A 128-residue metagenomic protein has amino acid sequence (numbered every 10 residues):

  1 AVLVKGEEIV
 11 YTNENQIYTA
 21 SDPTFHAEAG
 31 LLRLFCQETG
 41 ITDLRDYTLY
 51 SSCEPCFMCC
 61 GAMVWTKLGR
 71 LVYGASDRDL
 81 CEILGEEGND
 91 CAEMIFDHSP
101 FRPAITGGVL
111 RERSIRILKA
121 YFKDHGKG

Functional and structural regions predicted by a protein language model:
A1-E7: Short beta-strand scaffold segments in enzyme catalytic cores
V2, T48-Y50, V72: Residues embedded in well-ordered beta-strands within globular domains across many folds
E8-T12, E28-E38: Glycine/small-residue-rich phosphate/adenosyl-binding loop
V10-I17, A104: Short beta->alpha transition motifs characteristic of CBS
Q16-A29: A short, polar/charged loop-to-alpha-helix boundary motif
Y18, C36-I41: N-terminal [4Fe-4S]-dependent radical SAM core
I41-C53: Immediate flanking context of iron-sulfur cluster ligation sites
T42, P55, A62-G128: Zinc-dependent deaminase
